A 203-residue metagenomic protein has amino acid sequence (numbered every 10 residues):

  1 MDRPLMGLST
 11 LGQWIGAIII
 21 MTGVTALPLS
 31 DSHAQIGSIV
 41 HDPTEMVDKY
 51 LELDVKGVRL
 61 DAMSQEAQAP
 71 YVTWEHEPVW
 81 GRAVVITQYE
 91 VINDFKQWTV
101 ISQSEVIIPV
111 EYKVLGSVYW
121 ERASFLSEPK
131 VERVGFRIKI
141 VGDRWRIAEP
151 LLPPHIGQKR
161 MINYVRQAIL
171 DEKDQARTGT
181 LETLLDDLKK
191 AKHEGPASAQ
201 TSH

Functional and structural regions predicted by a protein language model:
D2-G16: Bacterial N-terminal signal peptides that target proteins for export
W14-A26: Bacterial N-terminal signal peptides
T25-A26, E111-L115, E149-I156: Secondary-structure transition/turn motif
P28, S32-A34: Boundary at the C-terminal end of the N-terminal hydrophobic targeting segment
Q35-I39, P78-V131, T180-T201: Surface-exposed, charged secondary-structure patches
I39, P43, V47, L51 (+3 more regions): Low-complexity, intrinsically disordered terminal/linker segments enriched in charged and Gly/Pro repeats
M46, Y50-G81: Short, well-ordered alpha-helical segments enriched in acidic and aromatic residues
V91, R137-I138: Short beta-strand element of the conserved SAM-dependent methyltransferase core
